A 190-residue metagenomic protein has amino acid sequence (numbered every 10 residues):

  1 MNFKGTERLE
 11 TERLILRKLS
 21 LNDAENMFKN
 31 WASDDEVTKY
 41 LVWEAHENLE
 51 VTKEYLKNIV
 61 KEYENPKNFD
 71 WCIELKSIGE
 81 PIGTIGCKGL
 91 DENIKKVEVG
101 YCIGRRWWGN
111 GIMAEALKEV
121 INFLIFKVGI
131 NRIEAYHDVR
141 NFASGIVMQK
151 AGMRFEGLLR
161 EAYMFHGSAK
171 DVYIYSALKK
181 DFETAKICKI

Functional and structural regions predicted by a protein language model:
M1-N26, N30-E36, D70-I190: Acyl-donor (CoA/ACP) binding surface of acyl/acetyltransferases
W31-A32, L41, Y63-E64: Hydrophobic residues in alpha-helical segments
T38-N58: Conserved GNAT-fold acetyl-CoA-binding loop/helix
E44-N48, F69, R140: Short, conserved alpha-helical segments within structured domains
N48-E50, Y63, F182: A short hydrophobic/aromatic micro-motif that marks alpha-helical segments and, especially, helix-coil
I59-C72: A short helix-loop-beta-strand connector motif used in the catalytic cores of GNAT acetyltransferases and, in some
